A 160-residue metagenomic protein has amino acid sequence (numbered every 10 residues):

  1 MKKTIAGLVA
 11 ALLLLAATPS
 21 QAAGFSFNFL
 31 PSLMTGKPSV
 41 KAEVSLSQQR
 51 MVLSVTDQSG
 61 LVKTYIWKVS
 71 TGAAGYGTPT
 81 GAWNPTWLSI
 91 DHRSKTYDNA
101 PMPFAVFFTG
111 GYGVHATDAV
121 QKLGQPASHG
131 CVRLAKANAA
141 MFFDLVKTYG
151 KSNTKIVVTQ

Functional and structural regions predicted by a protein language model:
M1-L8: Bacterial N-terminal signal peptides that target proteins for export
A17-P19: N-terminal signal peptide c-region/cleavage motif recognized by signal peptidases
A22-S32, K37-S39, Y76-T80, S89-Q160: Exported/periplasmic cell-wall-interacting domains
F29-G75: A structural motif detector for short, solvent-exposed N-terminal "entry" segments of globular domains
L46-S47, S54-T56, V69-S70, T86-S89 (+2 more regions): Active-site-proximal beta-strand/loop segments in catalytic clefts of secreted hydrolases
M51, P85, V106: Conserved hydrophobic/aromatic pocket- or pore-lining residues that grip, position, or stack substrates in active sites
I66, T80-W87: Non-catalytic ligand/cofactor/substrate-binding and regulatory segments of enzyme domains
